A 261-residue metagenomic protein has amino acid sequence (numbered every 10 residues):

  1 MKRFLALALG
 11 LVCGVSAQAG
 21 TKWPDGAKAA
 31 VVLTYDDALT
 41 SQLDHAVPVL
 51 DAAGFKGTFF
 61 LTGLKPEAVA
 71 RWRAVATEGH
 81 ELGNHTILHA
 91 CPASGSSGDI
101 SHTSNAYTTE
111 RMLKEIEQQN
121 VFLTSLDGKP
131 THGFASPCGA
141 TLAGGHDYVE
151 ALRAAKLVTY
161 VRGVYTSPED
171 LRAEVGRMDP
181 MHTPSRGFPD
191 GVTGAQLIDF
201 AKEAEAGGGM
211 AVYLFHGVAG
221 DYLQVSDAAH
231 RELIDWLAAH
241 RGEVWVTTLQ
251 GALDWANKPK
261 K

Functional and structural regions predicted by a protein language model:
M1-F4: Positively charged n-region of N-terminal signal peptides that target proteins for export
A6-G14: Bacterial N-terminal signal peptides
V15-A19: Sec/Tat signal peptide C-region and signal peptidase I cleavage site
G20-D25, P66-E67, T124, K156-V175 (+3 more regions): C-terminal domain-boundary segment and adjacent tail
G20-S94, D99-I100, E115-T141, I198 (+4 more regions): Active-site beta->alpha N-cap acidic-glycine motif
P24, L39, N105-T108, M112 (+1 more regions): Aromatic-acidic/polar surface patches that form glycan- and anion
L33, G57, P180-M181, A211: A broad, low-specificity signal marking well-ordered, structured residues that form hydrophobic/aromatic
H45, L50, P66-E67, G95-L197 (+1 more regions): Catalytic domains of cell-wall/extracellular-matrix polysaccharide-remodeling enzymes, centered on de-N-acetylation
